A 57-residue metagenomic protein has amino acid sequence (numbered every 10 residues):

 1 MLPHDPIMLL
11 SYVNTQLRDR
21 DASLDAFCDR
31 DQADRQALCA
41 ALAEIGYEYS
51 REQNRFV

Functional and structural regions predicted by a protein language model:
M1-D19, S23: N-terminal acidic leader/helix
F27-C28: Short alpha-helical "recognition helix" segments of helix-turn-helix
D34-E48: Short acidic, Pro/Gly- and aromatic-enriched capping/linker segments at domain boundaries
R51: Short, acidic, Ser/Thr-enriched surface-loop or helix-capping motifs
